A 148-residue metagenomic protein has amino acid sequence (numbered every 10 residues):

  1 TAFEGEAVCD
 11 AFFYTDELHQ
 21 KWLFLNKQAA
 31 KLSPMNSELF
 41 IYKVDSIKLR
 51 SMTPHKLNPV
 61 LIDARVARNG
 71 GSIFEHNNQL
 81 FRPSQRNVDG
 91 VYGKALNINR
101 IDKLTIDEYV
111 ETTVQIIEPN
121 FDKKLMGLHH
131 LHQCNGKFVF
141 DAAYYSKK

Functional and structural regions predicted by a protein language model:
T1-K148: Carbohydrate-active catalytic/glycan-binding domains of CAZyme proteins, especially the secreted or lumenal ectodomains
